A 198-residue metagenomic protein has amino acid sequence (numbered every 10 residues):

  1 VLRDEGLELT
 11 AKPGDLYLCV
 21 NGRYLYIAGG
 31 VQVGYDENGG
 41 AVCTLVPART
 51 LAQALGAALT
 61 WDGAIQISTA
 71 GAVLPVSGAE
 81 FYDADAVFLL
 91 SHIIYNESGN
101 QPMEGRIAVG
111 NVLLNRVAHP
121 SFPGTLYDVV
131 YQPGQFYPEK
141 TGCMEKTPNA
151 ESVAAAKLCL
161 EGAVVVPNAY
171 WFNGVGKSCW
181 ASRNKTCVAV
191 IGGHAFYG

Functional and structural regions predicted by a protein language model:
V1-S91: Primary recognition of N-terminal secretory signal peptides and signal-anchoring hydrophobic helices
P75-G198: Bacterial extracytoplasmic/cell-wall-associated proteins, especially those involved in peptidoglycan
